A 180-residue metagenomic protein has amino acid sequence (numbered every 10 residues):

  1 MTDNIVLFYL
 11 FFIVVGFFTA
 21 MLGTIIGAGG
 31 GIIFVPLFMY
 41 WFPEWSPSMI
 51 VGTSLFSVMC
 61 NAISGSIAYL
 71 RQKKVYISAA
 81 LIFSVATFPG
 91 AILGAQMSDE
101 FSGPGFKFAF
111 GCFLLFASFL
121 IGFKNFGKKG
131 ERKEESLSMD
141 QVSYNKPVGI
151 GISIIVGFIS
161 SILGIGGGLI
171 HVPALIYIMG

Functional and structural regions predicted by a protein language model:
M1-L22, V35-P47, I67-I162, Y177-I178: Juxtamembrane transmembrane-helix boundary motif
I26-F34, G164-A174: Transmembrane helix boundary and interhelical junction motifs in multipass membrane proteins
G27, G31, V58-Y69, G94: Alpha-helical transmembrane segments and their lipid-water interface positions in multi-pass membrane proteins
G31, V35, C60-I63, F119 (+1 more regions): Alpha-helical transmembrane segments of polytopic integral membrane proteins, especially the permease/helical cores
S54-V58, S84: Short hydrophobic/aromatic, small-residue-rich stretches within specific transmembrane helices of secondary active
